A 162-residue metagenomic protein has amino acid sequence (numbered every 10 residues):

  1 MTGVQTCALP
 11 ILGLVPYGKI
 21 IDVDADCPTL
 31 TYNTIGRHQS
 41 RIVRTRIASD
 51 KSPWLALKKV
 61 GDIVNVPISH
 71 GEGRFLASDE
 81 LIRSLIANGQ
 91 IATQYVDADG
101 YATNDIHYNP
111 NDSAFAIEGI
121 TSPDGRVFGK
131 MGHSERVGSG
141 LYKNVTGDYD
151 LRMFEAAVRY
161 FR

Functional and structural regions predicted by a protein language model:
M1-L9: Short, small-residue-biased leader/transition segments that mark boundaries at the very start of proteins
A8-V23: Hydrophobic or amphipathic alpha-helical targeting/insertion segments
C27-R162: Amide-donor transfer/coupling interface in amidating biosynthetic enzymes
